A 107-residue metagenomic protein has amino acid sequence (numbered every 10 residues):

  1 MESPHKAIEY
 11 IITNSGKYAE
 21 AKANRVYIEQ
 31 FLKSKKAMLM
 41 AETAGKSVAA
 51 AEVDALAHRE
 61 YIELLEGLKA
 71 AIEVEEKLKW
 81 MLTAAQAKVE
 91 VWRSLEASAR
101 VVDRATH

Functional and structural regions predicted by a protein language model:
M1-H107: Charge-rich amphipathic alpha-helical interaction elements
